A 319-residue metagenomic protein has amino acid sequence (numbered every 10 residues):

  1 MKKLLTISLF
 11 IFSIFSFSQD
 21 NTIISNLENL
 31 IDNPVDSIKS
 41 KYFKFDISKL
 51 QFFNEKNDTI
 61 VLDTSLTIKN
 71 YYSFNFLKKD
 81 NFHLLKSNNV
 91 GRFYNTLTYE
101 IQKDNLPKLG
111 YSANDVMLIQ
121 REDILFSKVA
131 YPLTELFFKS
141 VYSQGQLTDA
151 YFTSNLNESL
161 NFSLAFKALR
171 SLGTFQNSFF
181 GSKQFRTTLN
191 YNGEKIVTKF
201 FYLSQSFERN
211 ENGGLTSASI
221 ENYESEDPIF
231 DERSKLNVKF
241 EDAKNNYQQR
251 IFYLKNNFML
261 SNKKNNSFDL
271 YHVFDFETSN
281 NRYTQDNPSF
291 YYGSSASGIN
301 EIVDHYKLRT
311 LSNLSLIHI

Functional and structural regions predicted by a protein language model:
M1-S25: Bacterial Sec-dependent N-terminal signal peptides
I47-K49, N54-A150, S154, E241-K244 (+3 more regions): Outer-membrane beta-barrel initiation region
D80, P107-L109, L172-Q248: Outer-membrane beta-barrel translocator/channel fold
M117-L118, L133-E135, L169-S171, E232-D242 (+1 more regions): Extracytoplasmic loops and strand-loop junctions of Gram-negative outer membrane beta-barrel proteins
S127-F185, K195-I196: Outer-membrane beta-barrel translocator/receptor signature
L136-S140, F166-A168, F200-S204, L270-T278: Transmembrane beta-barrel strands of outer-membrane/channel proteins
S217-E232, T284-H305: Surface-exposed loop/turn segments flanking beta-strands in extracellular/periplasmic regions
I317-I319: Conserved small/polar residues in nucleotide/adenosyl-binding loops
